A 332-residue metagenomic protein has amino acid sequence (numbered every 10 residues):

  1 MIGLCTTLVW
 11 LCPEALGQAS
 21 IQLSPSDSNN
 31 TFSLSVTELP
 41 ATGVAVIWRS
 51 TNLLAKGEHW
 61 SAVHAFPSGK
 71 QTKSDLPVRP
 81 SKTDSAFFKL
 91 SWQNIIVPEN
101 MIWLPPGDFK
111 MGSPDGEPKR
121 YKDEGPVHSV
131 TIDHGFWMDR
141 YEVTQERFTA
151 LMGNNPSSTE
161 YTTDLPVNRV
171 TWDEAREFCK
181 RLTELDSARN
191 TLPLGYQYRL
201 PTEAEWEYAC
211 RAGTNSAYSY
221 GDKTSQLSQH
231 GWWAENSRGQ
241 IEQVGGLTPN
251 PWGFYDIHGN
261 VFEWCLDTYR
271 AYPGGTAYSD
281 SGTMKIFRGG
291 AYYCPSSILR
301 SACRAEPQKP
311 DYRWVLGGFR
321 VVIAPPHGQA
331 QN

Functional and structural regions predicted by a protein language model:
M1-W10, E14: Bacterial N-terminal signal peptides
E14-P98: Short, composition-biased motifs enriched in small/polar/acidic residues
L39-T42, T51-A55, P114-G116, V143 (+6 more regions): Acidic glycine-/aspartate-rich tracts in secreted/extracellular proteins
R79-K89, Q93-N94, T248-N250, S279-N332: Disulfide-stabilized, aromatic/cysteine-rich ligand-recognition loop
I95-S157, V170-D173, H258-G259, P325: A short glycine-rich, aromatic-capped structural motif
F109, T162-S228, W264, R270: Short, well-ordered surface patches within globular domains
G231-H258, S279, E306-P310: Short, well-ordered junction/capping motifs at the entry into regular secondary structure
